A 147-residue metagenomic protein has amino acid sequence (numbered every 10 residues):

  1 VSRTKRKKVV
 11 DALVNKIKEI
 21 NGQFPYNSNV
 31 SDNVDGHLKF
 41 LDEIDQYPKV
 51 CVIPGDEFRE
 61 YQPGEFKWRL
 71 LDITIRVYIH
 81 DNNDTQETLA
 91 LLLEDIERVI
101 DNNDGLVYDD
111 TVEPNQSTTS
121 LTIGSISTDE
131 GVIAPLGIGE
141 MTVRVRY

Functional and structural regions predicted by a protein language model:
V1-D42, Y47, C51-Y147: Charged, amphipathic alpha-helical segments and their flanking helix caps
